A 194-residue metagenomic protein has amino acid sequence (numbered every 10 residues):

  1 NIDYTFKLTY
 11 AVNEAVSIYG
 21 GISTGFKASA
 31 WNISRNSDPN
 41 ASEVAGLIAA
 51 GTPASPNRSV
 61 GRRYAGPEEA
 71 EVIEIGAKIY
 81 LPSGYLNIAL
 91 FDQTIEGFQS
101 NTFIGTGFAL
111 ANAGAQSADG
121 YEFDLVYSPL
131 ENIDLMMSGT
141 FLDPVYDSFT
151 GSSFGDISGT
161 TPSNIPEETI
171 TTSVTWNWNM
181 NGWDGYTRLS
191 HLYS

Functional and structural regions predicted by a protein language model:
N1, W31-S37, F98-T106, L142 (+1 more regions): Outer-membrane beta-barrel translocator domains and adjoining extracellular loop/strand segments of Gram-negative
N1-A11, V16-S17, S23-K27, F91 (+1 more regions): Surface-exposed extracellular loop regions of Gram-negative outer-membrane beta-barrel proteins
Y4, E14, S29, Y64-P67 (+1 more regions): Proline-centered helix-kink/hinge sites
L8-V12, T24, P67, A77-I79 (+4 more regions): Residue-level signature of outer-membrane beta-barrel architecture
A11, S17-G21, V44-Y121, T140 (+2 more regions): Membrane-embedded beta-barrel scaffold of Gram-negative outer-membrane proteins
F26, N32-G46: A surface-exposed, glycine/aromatic-enriched loop/edge motif typical of exported proteins
Y85, L90-T94, A111-S194: Gram-negative outer-membrane beta-barrel transporters
